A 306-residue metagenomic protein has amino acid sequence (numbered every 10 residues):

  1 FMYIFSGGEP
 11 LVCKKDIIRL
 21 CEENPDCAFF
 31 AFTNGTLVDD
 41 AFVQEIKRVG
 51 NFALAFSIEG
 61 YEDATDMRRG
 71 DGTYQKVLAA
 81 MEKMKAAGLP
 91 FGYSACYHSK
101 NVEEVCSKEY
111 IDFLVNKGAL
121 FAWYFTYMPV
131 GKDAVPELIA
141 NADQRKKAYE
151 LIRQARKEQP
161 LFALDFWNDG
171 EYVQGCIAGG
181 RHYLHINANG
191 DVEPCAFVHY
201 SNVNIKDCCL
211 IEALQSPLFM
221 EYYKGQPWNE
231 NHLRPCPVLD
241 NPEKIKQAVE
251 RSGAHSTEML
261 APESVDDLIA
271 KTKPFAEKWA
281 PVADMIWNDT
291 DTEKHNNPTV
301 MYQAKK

Functional and structural regions predicted by a protein language model:
F1-F5, C13-F125: Radical SAM/AdoMet-radical enzyme domain recognition
A31, G190, L210: Conserved, mostly hydrophobic/aromatic
D63, F91, H182, E193 (+1 more regions): Glycine-centered loop/turn positions within well-structured domains that cap or flank conserved ligand/cofactor-binding
D63, N101, G131-K132, N202: Generic structural signal for helix capping and beta-alpha/helix-loop junctions
D71-Y74, I139-A142, K146, V203-C208: Short, conserved loop/turn and helix-capping segments at secondary-structure boundaries that abut family-defining
Y127-P194, C236-K244: A C-terminal junction/extension of Radical SAM enzymes
F197-K306: Flexible mid-to-C-terminal extensions adjoining Fe-S/redox cofactors in radical SAM and related proteins
